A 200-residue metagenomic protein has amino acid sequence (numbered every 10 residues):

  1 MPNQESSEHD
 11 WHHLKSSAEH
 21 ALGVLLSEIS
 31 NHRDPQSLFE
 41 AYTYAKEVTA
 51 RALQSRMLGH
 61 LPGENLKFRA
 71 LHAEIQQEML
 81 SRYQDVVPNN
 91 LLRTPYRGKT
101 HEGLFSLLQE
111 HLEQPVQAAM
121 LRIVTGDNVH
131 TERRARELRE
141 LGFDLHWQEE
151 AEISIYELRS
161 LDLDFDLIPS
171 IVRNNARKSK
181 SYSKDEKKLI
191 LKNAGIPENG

Functional and structural regions predicted by a protein language model:
M1-Q76, Q84, L191-G200: Long, compositionally biased intrinsically disordered regions
A73-S106: Short alpha-helical segments that sit at the start of domains
L112-V124: Short acidic, hydrophobic short linear motifs in intrinsically disordered regions
G126-E140, Q148-E150: Short amphipathic alpha-helical interaction segments
F143: Short phosphate-binding/catalytic loops that engage adenosine nucleotides
E150-S160: Minor-groove-contacting beta-hairpin "wing" of winged helix-turn-helix DNA-binding domains
D162-K188: Short, amphipathic alpha-helical interaction segments positioned at domain boundaries
